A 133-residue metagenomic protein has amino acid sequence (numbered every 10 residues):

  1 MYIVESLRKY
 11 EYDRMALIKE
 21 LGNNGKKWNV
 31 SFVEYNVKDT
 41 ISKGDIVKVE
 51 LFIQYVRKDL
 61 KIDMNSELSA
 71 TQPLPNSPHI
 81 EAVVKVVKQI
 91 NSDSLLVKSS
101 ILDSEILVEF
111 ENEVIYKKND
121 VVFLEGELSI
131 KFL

Functional and structural regions predicted by a protein language model:
M1-Y12, L68-S92, V121: Structural detector for short beta-strands of small beta-barrel domains
V4, I18, V30, V84-V86 (+3 more regions): Hydrophobic beta-strand residues in large extracellular and virion-surface proteins
Y10-E11, E50-R57, G126-L133: Short, charged beta-turn/beta-strand-edge "cap" motif at the junction between a beta-strand and an adjacent loop
E11-L17, K27, S92-L96: A generic structural signal for beta-strand entry/edge sites
M15-N65: Acidic (E/D-rich), amphipathic helical modules within compact regulatory domains
N23-K43, S100-I130: Beta-strand/loop nucleic-acid-binding surfaces
V47-V49, V86, L124-G126: A compositionally biased, intrinsically disordered/low-complexity signal enriched for hydrophobic/aromatic residues
K61-V86, V97-S99, I106-E111: Extended, positively charged loop/linker patches that create polyanion-binding surfaces
